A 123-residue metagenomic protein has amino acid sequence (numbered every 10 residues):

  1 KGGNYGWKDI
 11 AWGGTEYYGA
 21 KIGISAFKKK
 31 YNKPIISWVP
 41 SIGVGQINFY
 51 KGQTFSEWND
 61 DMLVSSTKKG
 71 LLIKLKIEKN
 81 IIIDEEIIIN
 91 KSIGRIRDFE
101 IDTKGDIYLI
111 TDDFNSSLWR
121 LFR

Functional and structural regions predicted by a protein language model:
K1-E86, G94, K104, S116 (+1 more regions): Beta-propeller domain segments
V64, Y108-T111: Residue position within the beta-strands of beta-propeller blades
I96-D98: Repeated scaffold domains used in trafficking and secretory/extracellular systems, primarily beta-propellers
